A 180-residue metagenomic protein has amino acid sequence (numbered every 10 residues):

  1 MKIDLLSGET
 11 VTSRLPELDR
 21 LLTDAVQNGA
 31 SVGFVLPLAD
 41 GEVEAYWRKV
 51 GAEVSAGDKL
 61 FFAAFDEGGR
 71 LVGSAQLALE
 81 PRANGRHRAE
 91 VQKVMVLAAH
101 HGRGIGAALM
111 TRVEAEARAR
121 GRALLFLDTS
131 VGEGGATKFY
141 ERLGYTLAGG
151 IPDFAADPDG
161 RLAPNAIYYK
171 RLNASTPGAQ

Functional and structural regions predicted by a protein language model:
D4-K93, L97-A98, M110-R112, E116 (+1 more regions): Acetyl-CoA-dependent GNAT
L6-T10, P158-Q180: Terminal substrate-recognition subdomain of acyl/acetyltransferases
V94, S130-G132: Active-site beta-loop-alpha junctions enriched in small/polar residues
H100-R103: Glycine-rich phosphate-binding loop
L109, E133-A136: Conserved short alpha-helix immediately C-terminal to the canonical SAM/SAH-binding motif I of Rossmann-like
M110, A117-T129: Conserved GNAT acetyl-CoA-binding A-motif
F126-T129, T137, E141, T146-L162: Conserved catalytic-core motifs of GNAT/GCN5-like acyltransferases
